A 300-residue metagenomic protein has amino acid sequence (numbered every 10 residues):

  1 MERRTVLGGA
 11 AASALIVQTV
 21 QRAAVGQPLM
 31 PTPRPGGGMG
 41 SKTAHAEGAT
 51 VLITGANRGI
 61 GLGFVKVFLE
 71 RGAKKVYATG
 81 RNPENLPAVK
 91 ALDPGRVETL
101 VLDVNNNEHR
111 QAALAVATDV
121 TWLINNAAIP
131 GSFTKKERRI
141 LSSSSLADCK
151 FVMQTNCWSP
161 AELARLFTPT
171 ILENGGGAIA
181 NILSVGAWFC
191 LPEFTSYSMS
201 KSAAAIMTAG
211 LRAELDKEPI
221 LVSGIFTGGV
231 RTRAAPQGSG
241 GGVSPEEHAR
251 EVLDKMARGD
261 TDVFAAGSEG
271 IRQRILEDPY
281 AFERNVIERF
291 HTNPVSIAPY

Functional and structural regions predicted by a protein language model:
M1-S13: N-terminal secretory signal peptides and thylakoid transit peptides that target proteins across membranes
N57: Conserved glycine-rich cofactor-binding loop
L92-N107: Rossmann-fold cofactor-recognition segment
I129-K150, E193: Conserved mid-core segment of classical short-chain dehydrogenase/reductases
A164, S200: Active-site helix of classical SDR
S184: Residue(s) in the substrate-gating loop at a strand-loop-helix junction that position the organic substrate next
G224, T232, P236-E277: C-terminal helical subdomain
